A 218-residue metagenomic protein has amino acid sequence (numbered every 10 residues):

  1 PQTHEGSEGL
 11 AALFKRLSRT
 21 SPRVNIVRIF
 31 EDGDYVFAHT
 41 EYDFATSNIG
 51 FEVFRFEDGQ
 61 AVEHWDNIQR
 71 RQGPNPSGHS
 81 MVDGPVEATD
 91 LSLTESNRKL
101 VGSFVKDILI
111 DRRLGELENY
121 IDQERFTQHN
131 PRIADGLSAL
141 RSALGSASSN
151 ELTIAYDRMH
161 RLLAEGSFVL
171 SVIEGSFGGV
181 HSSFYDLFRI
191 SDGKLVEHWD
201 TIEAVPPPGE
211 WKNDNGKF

Functional and structural regions predicted by a protein language model:
P1-F218: C-terminal and inter-domain tail/linker signature
